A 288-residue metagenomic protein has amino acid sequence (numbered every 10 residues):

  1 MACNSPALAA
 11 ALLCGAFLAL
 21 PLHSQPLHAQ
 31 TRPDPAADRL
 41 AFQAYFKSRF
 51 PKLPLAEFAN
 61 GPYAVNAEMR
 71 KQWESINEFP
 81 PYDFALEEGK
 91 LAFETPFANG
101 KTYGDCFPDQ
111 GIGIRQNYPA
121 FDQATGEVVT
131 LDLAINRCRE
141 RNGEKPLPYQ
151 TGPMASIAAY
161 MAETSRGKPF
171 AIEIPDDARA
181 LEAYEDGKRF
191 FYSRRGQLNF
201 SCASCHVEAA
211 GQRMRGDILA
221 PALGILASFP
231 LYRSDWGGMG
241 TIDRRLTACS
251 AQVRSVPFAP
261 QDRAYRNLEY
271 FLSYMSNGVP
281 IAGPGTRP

Functional and structural regions predicted by a protein language model:
M1-P6: N-terminal secretory signal peptides that target proteins for export/translocation
L8-A9, H28: Low-complexity, intrinsically disordered segments with a bias for serine/threonine
A9-P21: Bacterial N-terminal signal peptides
L22-A29: Sec/Tat signal peptide C-region and signal peptidase I cleavage site
Q30-F84, T95-S156, E163-G167, E173 (+2 more regions): Electron-transfer interface patches adjacent to heme c in soluble/periplasmic c-type cytochromes and di-/multiheme
E185-F190: Long, positively charged binding patches that form subdomain-scale interaction surfaces for polyanionic ligands
